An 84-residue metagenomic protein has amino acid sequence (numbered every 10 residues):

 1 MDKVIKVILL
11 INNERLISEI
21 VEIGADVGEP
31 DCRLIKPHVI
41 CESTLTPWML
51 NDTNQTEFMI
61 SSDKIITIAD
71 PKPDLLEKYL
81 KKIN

Functional and structural regions predicted by a protein language model:
M1-N84: Conserved RNA-binding domains used in RNP assembly and mRNA/RNA metabolism
